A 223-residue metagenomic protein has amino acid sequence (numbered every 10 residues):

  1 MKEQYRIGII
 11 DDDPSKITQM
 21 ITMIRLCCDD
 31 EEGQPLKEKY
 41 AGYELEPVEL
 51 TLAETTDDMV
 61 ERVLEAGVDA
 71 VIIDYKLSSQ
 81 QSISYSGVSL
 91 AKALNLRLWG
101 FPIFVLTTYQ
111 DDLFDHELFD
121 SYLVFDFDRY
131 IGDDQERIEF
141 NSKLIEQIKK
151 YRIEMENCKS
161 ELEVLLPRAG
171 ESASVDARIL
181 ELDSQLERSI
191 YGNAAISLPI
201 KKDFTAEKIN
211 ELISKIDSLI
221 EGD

Functional and structural regions predicted by a protein language model:
E3-D29, G33, K37-A41: Conserved acidic segment of CheY-like receiver
D13-I17, E54, K76-Q81, Y109-D112 (+1 more regions): Short acidic, S/G/P-rich loop/turn micro-motifs used as interaction or catalytic elements
I24-D29, R62-E65, L90-W99, H116-L123: Short, surface-exposed basic-aromatic patches at helix termini and helix-loop junctions that form
Q34-V63: A short, well-structured beta->alpha microelement
L52-E65, D69-L94: Conserved phosphotransfer microenvironments
I72, A91-N95, G100-L113, F125: A short, hydrophobic beta-strand element within the central beta-sheet of small alpha/beta folds
D112, H116-I179: Charged, amphipathic alpha-helical linkers/stalks
K149-D223: C-terminal output/effector regions of signal-responsive regulators
